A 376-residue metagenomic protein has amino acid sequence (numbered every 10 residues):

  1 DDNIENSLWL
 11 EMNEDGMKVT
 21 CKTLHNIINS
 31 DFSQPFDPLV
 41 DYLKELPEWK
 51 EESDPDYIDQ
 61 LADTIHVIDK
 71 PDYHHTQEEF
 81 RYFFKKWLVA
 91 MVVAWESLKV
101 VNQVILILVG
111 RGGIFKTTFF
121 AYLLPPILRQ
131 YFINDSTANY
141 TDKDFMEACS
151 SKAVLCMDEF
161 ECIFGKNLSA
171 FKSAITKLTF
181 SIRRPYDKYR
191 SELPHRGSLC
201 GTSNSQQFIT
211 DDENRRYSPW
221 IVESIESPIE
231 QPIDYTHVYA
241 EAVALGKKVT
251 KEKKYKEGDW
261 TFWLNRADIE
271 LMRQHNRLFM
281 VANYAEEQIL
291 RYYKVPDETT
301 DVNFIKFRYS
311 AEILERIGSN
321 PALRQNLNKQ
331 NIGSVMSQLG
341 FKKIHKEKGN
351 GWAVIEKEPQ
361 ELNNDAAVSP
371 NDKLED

Functional and structural regions predicted by a protein language model:
D1-D56, E78, A322-L323, K342 (+1 more regions): N-terminal nucleic-acid engagement/recognition segments and initiation subdomains in replication, restriction
D31-S150: P-loop NTPase catalytic core of nucleic-acid-dependent motor ATPases
F145-C149, R184-T202: AAA+/SF3 P-loop NTPase mechanochemical coupling elements
S151-A153, H195-S198, D212-S218: Short glycine-/polar-rich loops that comprise or flank the Walker A/P-loop and associated switch/sensor motifs
A153-I175, I209-E213: Conserved AAA+/SF3 P-loop NTPase catalytic/coupling segment centered on the Walker-B
L168-S191: Conserved catalytic/switch belt of AAA+ P-loop NTPases
I209-S227: A short helix-turn-beta junction within AAA+ P-loop NTPase domains corresponding to the substrate/partner-engaging
Y255, W260-D376: DNA transaction DNA-binding modules
